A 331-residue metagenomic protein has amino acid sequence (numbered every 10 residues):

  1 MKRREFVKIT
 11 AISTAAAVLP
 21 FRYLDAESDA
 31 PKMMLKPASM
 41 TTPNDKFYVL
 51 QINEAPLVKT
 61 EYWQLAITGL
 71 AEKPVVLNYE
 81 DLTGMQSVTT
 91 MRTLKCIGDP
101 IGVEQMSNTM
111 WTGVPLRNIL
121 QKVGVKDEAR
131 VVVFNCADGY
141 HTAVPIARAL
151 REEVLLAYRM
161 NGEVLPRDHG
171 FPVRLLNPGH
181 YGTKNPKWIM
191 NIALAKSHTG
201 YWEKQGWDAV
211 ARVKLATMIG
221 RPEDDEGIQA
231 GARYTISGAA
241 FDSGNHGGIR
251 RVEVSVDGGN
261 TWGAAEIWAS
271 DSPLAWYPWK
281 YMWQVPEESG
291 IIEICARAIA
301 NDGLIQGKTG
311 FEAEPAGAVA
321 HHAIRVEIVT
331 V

Functional and structural regions predicted by a protein language model:
E5-D25: N-terminal export signals
L24-V331: Structured, non-membrane catalytic/scaffold regions adjacent to prosthetic-group chemistry
